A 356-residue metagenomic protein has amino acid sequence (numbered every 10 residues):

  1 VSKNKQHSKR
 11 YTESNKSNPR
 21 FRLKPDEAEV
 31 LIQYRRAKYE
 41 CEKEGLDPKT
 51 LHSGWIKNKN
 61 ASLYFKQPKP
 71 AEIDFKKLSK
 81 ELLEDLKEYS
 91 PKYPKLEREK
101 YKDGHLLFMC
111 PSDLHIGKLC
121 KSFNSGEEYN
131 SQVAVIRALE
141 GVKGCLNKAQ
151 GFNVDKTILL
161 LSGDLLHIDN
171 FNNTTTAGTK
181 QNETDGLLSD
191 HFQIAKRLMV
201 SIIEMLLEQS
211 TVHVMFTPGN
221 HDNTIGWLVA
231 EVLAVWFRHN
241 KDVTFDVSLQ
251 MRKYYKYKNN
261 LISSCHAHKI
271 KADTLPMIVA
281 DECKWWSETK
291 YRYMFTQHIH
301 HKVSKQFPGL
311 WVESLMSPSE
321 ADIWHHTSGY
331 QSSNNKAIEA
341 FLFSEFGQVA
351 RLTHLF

Functional and structural regions predicted by a protein language model:
V1-C110, H115-Q132, Q150-V154: Acidic, histidine-bearing metal-coordination/catalytic regions of metal-dependent phosphoesterases
N18, D47-I56, V200-F216, S263 (+2 more regions): N-terminal short leaders/motifs
K24, L233-T244, L249-M251, K256-F356: Conserved beta-sheet core of the metallophosphoesterase superfamily
S62, G226-W227, Y254-N259: Short, solvent-exposed polar/charged micro-motifs at secondary-structure junctions
P94-S112, E127-V243: Core catalytic region of metal-dependent phosphoesterases/phosphodiesterases, especially metallo-beta-lactamase-like
I116, H167, H301: Short active-site segment of divalent metal-dependent hydrolases/proteases that encodes the spacing between
L119, N170, I225, S304-Q306: Generic hydrophobic alpha-helical membrane-span motif
K121-N124, N172-T174, P276: Short coil/turn segments at secondary-structure boundaries
